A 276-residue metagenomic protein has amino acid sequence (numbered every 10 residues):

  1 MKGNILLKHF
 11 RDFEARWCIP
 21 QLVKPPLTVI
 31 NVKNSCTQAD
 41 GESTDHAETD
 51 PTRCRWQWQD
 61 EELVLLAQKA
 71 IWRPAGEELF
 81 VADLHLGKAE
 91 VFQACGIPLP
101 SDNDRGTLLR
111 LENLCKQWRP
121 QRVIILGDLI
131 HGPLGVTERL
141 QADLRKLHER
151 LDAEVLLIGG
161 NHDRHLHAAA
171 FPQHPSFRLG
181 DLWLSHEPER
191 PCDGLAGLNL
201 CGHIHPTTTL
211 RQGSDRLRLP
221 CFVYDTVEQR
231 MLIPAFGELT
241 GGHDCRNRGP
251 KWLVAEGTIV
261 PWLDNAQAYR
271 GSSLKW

Functional and structural regions predicted by a protein language model:
L6-F13, W17-L126, H131-W276: Extended recognition/assembly regions associated with phosphoester-bond processing machinery
